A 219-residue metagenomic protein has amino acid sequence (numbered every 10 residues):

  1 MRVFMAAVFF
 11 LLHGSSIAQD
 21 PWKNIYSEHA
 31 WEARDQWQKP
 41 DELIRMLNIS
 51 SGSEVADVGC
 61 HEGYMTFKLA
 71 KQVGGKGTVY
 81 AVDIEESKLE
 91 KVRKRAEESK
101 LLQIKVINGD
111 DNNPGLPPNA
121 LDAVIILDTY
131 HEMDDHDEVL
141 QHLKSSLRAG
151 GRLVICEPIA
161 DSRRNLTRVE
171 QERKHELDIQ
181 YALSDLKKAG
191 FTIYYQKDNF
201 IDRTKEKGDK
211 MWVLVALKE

Functional and structural regions predicted by a protein language model:
H13-G14: N-terminal signal peptide c-region/cleavage motif recognized by signal peptidases
I17-A56, Y64, K91: Class I SAM-dependent transferase core
Q19-E28, E32, S145, A149-G208 (+1 more regions): C-terminal alpha-helical "lid/dimerization" subdomain adjacent to the S-adenosyl-L-methionine
S51-G52, G75-K76, L147-L153: Short glycine-dipeptide loop
A56-P114: Class I SAM-dependent methyltransferase SAM/SAH-binding core
A70-K71, D137-R152: A short glycine-rich, Lys/Arg-flanked "PGG" loop and its adjoining helix->strand segment in the class I
P114-V124: A short acidic, Gly/Pro-enriched loop at the edge of an enzyme's catalytic core that lines a small-molecule cofactor
D122-H136: A short SAM/SAH-binding and catalytic strip from SAM-dependent methyltransferases
